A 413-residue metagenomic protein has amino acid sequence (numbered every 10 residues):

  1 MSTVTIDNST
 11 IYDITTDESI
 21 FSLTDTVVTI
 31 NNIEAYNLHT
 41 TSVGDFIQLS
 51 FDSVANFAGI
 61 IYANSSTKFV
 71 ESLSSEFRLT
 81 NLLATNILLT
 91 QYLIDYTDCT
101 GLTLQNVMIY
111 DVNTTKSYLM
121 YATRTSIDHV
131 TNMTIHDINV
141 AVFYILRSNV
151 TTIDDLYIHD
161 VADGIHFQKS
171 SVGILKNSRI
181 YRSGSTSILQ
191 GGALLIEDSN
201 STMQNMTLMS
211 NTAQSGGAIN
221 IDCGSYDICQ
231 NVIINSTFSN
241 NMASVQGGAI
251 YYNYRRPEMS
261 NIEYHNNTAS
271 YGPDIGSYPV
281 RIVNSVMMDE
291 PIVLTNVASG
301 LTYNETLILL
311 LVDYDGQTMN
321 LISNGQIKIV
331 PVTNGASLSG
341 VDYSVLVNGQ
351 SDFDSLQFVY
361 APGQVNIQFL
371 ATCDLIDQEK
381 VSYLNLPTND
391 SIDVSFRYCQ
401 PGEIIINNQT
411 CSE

Functional and structural regions predicted by a protein language model:
M1-T15, F21-H39, I47-L88, D95-N113 (+10 more regions): Surface-exposed loop/turn motifs in large extracellular/passenger domains
A213, M242-Q246, N266-Y278, G349 (+1 more regions): Ankyrin repeat (ANK) tandem arrays and their immediately adjacent linkers/low-complexity segments
P279-A298: Low-complexity, acidic Ser/Thr/Pro/Gly-rich terminal tails and inter-domain linkers that flank the onset of structured
I292-M319, I329, F353, I367-A371: Beta-strand-rich structural segments
V330-N348: Low-complexity "stalk/linker" and mucin-like segments enriched in Ser/Thr/Pro/Ala/Gly
Y343-S355, V359-A361: Aromatic sugar-binding surface patches on proteins that engage polysaccharides or sugar-phosphate polymers
E403-E413: Extracellular, cysteine-rich, disulfide-stabilized repeat modules with beta-strand cores
